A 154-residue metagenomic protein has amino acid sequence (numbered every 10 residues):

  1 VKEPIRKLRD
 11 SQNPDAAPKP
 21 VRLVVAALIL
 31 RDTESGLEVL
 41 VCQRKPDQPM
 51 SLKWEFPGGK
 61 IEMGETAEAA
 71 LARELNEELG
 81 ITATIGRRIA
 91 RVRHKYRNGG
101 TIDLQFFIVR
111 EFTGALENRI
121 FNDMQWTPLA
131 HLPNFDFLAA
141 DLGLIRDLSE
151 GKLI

Functional and structural regions predicted by a protein language model:
R6-V39: Conserved N-terminal beta-strand and adjoining loop/helix that marks the start of the Nudix/MutT-like hydrolase domain
P20-R22, E34, P49, G99-T101 (+1 more regions): A generic fold-level signal
L23-V25, L37, I102-Q105, N122: Change "...and in nucleic-acid phosphodiester-cleaving endonucleases..." to "...and in nucleic-acid processing enzymes
R31-S35, K45, R110-A115, L129-H131: Short loop segments at secondary-structure junctions
D32, R88-R91: Residue-level recognition of beta-strand microenvironments
G36-E77: Conserved Nudix-box catalytic region and its N-terminal flanking loop in Nudix hydrolases and closely related
S51, G100, G114-I154: Nudix hydrolase/Nudix homology domain
T82-A83, A90-A115, D123-Q125, L129: Active-site-adjacent beta-strand/loop module that shapes the phosphate/pyrophosphate-binding cleft
